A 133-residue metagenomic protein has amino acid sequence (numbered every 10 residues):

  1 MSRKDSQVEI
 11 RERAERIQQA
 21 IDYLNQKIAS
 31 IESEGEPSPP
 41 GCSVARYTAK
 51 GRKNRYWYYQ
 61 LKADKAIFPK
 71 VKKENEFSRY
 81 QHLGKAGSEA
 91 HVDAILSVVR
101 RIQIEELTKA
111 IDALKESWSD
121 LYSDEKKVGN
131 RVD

Functional and structural regions predicted by a protein language model:
M1-D133: Conserved glycine(s) in the ABC-transporter nucleotide-binding domain "signature"
